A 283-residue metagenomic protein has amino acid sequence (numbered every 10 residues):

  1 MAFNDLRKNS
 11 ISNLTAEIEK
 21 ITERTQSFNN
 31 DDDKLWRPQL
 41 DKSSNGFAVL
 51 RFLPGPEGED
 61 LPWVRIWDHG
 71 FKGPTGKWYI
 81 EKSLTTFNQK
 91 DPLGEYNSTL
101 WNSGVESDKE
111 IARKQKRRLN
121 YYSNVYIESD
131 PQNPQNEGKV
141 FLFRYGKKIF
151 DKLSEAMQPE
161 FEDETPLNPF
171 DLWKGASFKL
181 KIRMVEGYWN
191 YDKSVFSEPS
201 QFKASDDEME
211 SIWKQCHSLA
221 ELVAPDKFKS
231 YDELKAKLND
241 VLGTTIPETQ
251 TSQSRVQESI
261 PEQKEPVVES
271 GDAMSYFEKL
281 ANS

Functional and structural regions predicted by a protein language model:
M1-P169: OB-fold ssDNA-binding interfaces and closely related basic DNA-contact patches used across DNA replication/repair
R7, T22, P247-V268: Intrinsically disordered, low-complexity linkers and terminal tails enriched in Pro/Gly and often acidic or mixed-charge
I11, Y231, S270-M274: Alpha-helix initiation and N-capping motif
R24, T244, L280-S283: Surface-exposed polar/charged interaction patches
P92, K264-S283: Short acidic, low-complexity intrinsically disordered linear motifs used for protein-protein interactions
S129-V256: Compact mixed alphabeta submodule
